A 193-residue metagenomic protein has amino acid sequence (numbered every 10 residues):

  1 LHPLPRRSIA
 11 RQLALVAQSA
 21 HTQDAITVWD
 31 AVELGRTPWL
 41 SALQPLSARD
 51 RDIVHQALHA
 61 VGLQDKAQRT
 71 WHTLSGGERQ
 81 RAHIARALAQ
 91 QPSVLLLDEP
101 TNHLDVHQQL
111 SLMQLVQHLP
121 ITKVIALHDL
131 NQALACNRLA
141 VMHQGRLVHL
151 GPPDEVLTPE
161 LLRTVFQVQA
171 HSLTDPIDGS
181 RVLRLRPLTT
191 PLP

Functional and structural regions predicted by a protein language model:
L1-S8: ABC ATPase NBD Q-loop/coupling interface
E33, A48-K66: Conserved ABC ATPase "signature" region
P45, T70-L74, E78: Conserved ABC ATPase signature
A89-S93: A short, proline-enriched helix->beta-strand linker immediately N-terminal to the Walker B motif in ABC-type P-loop
L95-E99, L104: Catalytic Walker B motif of ABC-type/P-loop ATPase nucleotide-binding domains
C136-P153: H-loop (His-switch) and adjacent beta-strand-loop-beta switch element of ABC-type ATPase nucleotide-binding domains
R163-P193: ABC ATPase nucleotide-binding domains
